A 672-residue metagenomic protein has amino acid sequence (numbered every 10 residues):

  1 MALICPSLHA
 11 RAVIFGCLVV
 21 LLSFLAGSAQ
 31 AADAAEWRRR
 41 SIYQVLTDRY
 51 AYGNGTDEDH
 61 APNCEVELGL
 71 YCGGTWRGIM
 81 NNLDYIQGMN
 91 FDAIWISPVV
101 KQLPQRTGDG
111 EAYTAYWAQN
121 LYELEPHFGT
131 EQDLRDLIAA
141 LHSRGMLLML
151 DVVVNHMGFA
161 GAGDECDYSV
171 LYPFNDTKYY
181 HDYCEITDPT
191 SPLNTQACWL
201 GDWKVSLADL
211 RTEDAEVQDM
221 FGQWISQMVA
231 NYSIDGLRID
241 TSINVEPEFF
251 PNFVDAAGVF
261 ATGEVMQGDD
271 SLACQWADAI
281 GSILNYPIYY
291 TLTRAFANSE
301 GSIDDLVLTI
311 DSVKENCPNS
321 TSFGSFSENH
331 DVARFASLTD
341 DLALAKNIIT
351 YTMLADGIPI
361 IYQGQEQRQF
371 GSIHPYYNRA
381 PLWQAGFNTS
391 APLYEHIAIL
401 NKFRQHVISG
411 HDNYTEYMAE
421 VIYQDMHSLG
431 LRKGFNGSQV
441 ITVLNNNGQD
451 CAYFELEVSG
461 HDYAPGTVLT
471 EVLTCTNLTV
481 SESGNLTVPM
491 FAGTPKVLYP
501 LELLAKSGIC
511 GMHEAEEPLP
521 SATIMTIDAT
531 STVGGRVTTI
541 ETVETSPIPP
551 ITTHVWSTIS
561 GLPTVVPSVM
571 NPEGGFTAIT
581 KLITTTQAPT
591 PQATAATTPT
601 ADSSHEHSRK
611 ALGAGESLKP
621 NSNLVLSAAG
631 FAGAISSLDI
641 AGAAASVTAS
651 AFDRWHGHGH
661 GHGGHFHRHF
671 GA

Functional and structural regions predicted by a protein language model:
M1-H9: N-terminal secretory signal peptides that target proteins for export/translocation
A10-A31, S627-A634: Cleavable N-terminal signal peptides of Sec/SRP-targeted secreted and luminal proteins
A31, M512-A672: Fungal extracellular Ser/Thr-rich, low-complexity intrinsically disordered regions
A34-S41, L46-Y232, P247-L272, R294: Substrate-binding/active-site clefts of carbohydrate-active enzymes
L46-R49, S97-V100, D151-N155, D240-S242 (+4 more regions): Active-site-proximal beta-strand/loop segments in catalytic clefts of secreted hydrolases
I138, Q223-F326, D340-A343, T350-L354 (+3 more regions): Active-site-proximal helices and loops of the catalytic beta/alpha 8
P359-I360, Y377: Short helix/strand-capping turn motifs
